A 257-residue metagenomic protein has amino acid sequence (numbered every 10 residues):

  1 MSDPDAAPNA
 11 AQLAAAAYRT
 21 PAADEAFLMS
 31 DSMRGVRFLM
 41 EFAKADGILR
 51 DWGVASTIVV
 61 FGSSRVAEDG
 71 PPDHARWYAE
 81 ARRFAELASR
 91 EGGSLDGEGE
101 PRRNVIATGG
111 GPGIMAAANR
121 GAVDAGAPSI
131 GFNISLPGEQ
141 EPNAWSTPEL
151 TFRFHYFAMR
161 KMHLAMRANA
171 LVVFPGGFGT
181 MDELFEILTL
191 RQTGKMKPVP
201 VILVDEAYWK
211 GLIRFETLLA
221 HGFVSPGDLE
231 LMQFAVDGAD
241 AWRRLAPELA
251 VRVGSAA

Functional and structural regions predicted by a protein language model:
S2-A7, Q12-A16, P21, E25-F132 (+1 more regions): Glycine-rich beta-alpha loop segments
A43-G62, H155-L171, L188-K195: Glycine/serine-rich loop-strand microenvironments at binding/catalytic pocket rims
R50-G53, D96-P101, V123, N143-S146 (+3 more regions): Solvent-exposed alpha-helices and their adjacent loops that cap or buttress functional pockets in soluble metabolic
R102-V105, P198-P200, L229-M232: Residue-level recognition of the N-termini of beta-strands and the immediately preceding loop/turn
A107-F174, F178-M181, F185: Phosphate/pyrophosphate-binding betaalpha-module
V123-D124, E186-Q192, T217-A220, L249-A250: Short, solvent-exposed amphipathic alpha-helical segments in soluble enzyme and RNA/protein-processing domains
G126-E139, F174, L188-I213, P226-G227: Short, acidic/small-residue loops that bind anionic groups at enzyme active sites
L203-A257: C-terminal functional extensions of proteins
